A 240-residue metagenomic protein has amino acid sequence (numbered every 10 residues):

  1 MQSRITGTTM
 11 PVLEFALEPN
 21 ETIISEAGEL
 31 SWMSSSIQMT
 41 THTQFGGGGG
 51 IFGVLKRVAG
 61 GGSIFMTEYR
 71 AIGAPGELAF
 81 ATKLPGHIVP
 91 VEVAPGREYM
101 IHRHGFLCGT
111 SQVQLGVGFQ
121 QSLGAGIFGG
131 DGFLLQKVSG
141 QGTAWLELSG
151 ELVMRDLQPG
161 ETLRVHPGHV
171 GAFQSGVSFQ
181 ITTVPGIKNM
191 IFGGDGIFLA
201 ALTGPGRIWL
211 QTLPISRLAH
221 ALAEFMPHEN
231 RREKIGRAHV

Functional and structural regions predicted by a protein language model:
M1-R237: Composition-driven recognition of glycine/serine/threonine/acidic- and proline-rich low-complexity segments and repeats
